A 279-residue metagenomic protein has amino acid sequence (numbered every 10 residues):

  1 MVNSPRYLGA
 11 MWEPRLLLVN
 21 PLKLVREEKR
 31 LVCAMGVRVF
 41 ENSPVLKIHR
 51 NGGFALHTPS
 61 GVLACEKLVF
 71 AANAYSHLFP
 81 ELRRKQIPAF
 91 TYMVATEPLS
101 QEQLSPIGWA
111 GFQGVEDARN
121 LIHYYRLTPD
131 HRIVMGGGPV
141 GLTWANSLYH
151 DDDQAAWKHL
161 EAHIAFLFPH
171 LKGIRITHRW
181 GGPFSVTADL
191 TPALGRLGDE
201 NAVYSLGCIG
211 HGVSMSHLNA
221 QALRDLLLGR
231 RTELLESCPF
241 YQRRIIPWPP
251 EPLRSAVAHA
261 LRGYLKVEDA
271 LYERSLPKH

Functional and structural regions predicted by a protein language model:
M1-P5: Flexible hinge/switch segments at interdomain interfaces of large molecular machines
L8-K67: Helical element adjacent to the flavin cofactor pocket in flavoenzyme catalytic cores
E13-P14, R179-G181, L206-H211: Active-site nucleophile and cofactor-binding loops and adjacent substrate-binding regions of central metabolic enzymes
P14-L18, G111, V115, H150-Q154 (+2 more regions): Hydrophobic alpha-helical scaffolding
K23, E27, H159, S214-A222: Short amphipathic alpha-helical face segments that pack within enzyme cores and frequently flank/anchor catalytic
V45-K47, G53, V62-E102, P106-G198: Active-site substrate-recognition segment that forms the wall of the catalytic cavity or substrate channel
G198-Y204, C208-H279: C-terminal lid/capping helical subdomain adjacent to the catalytic/cofactor pocket in oxidative enzymes
